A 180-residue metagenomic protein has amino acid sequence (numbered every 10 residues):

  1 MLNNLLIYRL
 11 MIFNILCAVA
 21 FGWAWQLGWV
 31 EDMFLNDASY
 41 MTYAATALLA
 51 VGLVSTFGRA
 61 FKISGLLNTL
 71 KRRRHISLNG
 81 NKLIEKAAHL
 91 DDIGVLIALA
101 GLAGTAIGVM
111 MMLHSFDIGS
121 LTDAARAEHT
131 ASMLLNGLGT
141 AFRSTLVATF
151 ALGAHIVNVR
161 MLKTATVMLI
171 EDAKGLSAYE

Functional and structural regions predicted by a protein language model:
M1-I170: Hydrophobic alpha-helical transmembrane segments of small proteolipidic membrane proteins, enriched in energy-coupled
L169-E180: Short, highly charged, low-complexity non-transmembrane loops/tails of multi-pass membrane proteins
